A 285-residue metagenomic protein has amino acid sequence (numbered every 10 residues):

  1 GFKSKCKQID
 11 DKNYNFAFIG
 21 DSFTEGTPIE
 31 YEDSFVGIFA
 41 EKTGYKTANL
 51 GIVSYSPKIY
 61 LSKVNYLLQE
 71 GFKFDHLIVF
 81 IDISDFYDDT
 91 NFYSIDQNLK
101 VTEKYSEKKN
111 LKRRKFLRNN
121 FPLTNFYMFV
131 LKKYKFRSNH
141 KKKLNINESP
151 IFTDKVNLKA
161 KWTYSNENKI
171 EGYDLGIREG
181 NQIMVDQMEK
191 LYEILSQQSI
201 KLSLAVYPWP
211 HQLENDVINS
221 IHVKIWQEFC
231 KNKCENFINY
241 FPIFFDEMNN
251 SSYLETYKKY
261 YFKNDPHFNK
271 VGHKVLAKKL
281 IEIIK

Functional and structural regions predicted by a protein language model:
G1-Y45, P150-I170, F244-K263: Membrane/wall-proximal cationic-aromatic binding patches
Y14, G44-K46, F72-L77, S196-S203 (+1 more regions): Loop/turn elements at helix/coil->beta-strand transitions in domains of secreted/extracellular proteins
F18, V79, L204-V206: Structural beta-sheet core signal
G20, V79-I81, I238: Active-site flanking residues adjacent to catalytic metal/cofactor-binding acidic residues
E25-S106: Conserved SGNH/GDSL esterase-like catalytic core that processes O-acyl groups on lipids and polysaccharides
G37, E41, K58, S62 (+7 more regions): Solvent-exposed, polar/charged alpha-helical surfaces in well-ordered, non-transmembrane soluble domains, broadly
I83-Q227, E235, Y240-S251, K258-K259: Serine-dependent acyl-ester chemistry module
Y260-K285: Histidine-centered active-site loop/cap adjacent to the catalytic His in serine esterases/O-acetyl transfer systems
